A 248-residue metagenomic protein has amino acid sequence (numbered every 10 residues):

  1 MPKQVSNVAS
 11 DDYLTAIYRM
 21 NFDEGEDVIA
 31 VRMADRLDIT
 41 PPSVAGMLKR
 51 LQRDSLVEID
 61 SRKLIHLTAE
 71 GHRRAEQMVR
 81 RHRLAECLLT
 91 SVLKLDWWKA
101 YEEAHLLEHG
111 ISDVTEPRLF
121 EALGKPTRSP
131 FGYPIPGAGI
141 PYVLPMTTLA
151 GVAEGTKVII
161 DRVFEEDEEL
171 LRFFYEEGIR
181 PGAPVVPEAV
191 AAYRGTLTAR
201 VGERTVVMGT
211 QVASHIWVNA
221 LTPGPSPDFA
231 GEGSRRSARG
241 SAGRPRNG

Functional and structural regions predicted by a protein language model:
Q4-I39: N-terminal helix-turn-helix DNA-binding core of bacterial DNA-binding proteins
P42, W98: Key DNA-contact positions within bacterial/archaeal DNA-binding proteins
L48-K49: Short, hydrophobic-biased segments on the C-terminal half of alpha helices that form "recognition helices"
Q52-S61: A short, conserved structural fragment
K63-H82: Basic, amphipathic "hinge/linker" alpha-helix immediately C-terminal to the N-terminal HTH DNA-binding motif
E108-S214: Mid-protein regulatory/catalytic core that forms ligand/cofactor-binding pockets and protein-protein interaction
A220-G248: Intrinsic disorder/low-complexity segments
